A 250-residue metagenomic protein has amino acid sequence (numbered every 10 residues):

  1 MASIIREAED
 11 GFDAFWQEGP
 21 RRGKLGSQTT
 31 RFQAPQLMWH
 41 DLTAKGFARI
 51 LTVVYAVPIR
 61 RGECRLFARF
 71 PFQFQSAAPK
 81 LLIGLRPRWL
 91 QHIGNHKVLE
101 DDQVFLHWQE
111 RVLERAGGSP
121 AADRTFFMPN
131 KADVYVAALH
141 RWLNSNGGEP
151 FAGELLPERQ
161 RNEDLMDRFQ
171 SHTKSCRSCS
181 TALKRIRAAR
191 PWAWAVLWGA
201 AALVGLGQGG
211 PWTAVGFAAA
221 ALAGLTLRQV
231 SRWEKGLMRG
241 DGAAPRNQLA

Functional and structural regions predicted by a protein language model:
M1-A250: C-terminal catalytic domain of Rieske-type non-heme iron oxygenases
